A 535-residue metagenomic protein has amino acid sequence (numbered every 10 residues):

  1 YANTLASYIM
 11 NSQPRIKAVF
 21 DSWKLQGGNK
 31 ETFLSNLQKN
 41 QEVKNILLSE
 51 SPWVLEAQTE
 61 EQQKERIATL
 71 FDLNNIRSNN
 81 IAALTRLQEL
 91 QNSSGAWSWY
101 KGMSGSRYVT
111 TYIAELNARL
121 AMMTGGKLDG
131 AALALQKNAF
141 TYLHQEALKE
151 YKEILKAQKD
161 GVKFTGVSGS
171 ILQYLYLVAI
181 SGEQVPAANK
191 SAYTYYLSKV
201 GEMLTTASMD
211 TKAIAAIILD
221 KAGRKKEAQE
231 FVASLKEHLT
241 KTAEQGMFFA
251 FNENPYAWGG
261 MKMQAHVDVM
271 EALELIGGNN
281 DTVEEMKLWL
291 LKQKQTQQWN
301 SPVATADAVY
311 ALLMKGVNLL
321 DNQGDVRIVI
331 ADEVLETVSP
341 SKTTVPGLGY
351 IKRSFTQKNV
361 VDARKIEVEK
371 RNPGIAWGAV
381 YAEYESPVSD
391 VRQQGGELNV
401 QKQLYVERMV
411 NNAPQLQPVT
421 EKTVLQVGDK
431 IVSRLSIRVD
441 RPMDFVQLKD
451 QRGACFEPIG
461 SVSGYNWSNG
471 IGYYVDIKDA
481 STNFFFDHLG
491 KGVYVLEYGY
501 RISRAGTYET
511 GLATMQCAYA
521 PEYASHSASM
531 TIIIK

Functional and structural regions predicted by a protein language model:
Y1-T165, I171-G182, P186-A187, W258 (+2 more regions): Extended, solvent-exposed functional surface patches
K137, H144, K156-T165, G169-K535: Long, domain-scale non-catalytic interaction/scaffolding regions in large secretory-pathway and trafficking proteins
